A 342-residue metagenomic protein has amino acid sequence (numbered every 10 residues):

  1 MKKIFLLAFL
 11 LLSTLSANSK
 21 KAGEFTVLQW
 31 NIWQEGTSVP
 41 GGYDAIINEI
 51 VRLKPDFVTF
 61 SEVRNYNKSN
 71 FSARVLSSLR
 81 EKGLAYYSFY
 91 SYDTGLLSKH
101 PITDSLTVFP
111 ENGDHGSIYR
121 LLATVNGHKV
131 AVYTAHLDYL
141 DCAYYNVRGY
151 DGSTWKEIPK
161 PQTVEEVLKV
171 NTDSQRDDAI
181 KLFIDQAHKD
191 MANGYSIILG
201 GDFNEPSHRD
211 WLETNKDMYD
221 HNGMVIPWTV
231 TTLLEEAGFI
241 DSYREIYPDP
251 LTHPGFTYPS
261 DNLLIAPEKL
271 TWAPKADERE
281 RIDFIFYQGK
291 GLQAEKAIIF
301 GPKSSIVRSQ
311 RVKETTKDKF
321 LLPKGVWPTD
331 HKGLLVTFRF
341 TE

Functional and structural regions predicted by a protein language model:
K2-F5, L15-K82, E280, F320-L321 (+1 more regions): N-terminal, active-site-proximal structural segment of metallo-dependent hydrolase catalytic domains
F25-I32, I46-S69, V132-A135, E166-T214 (+4 more regions): Active-site beta-strand/loop signature of hydrolases that rely on acidic residues for catalysis
Q34-G41, T59-F60, D141-Y144, H208 (+2 more regions): Short, solvent-exposed loop/turn elements at domain surfaces
E35-T37, N65-S69, H115-G116, L140-A143 (+3 more regions): Active-site environment of divalent metal-dependent phosphoester hydrolases
V39, V63-D151, K296-F300: Structured beta-strand-rich core segments of catalytic domains in phosphoester-bond hydrolases
K54, K99-P101, G238: Residue-level detector of structured alpha->beta connecting loops
L122, H188-I198, N204-E342: Metal-dependent phosphoester-hydrolase catalytic domains
Y145-D173, T214-K216: A solvent-exposed, charged loop/short amphipathic helix patch at secondary-structure junctions
